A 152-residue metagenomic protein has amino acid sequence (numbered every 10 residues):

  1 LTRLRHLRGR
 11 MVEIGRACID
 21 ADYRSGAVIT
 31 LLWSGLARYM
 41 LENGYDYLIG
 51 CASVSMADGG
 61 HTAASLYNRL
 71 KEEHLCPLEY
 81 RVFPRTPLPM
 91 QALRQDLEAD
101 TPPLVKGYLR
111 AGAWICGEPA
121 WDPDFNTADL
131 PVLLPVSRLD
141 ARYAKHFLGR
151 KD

Functional and structural regions predicted by a protein language model:
L1-W114, P119-D129, L139: Acyl-donor binding region in acyl/amide transferases
L133-D152: Long, continuous compositionally biased terminal/linker segments
